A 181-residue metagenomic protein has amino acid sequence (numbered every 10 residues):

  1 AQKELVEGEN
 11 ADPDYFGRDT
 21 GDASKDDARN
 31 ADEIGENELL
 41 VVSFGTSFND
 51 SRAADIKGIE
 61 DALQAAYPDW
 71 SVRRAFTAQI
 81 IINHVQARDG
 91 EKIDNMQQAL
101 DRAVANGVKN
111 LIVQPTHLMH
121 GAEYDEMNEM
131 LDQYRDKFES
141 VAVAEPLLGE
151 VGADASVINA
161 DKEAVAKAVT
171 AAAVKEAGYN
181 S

Functional and structural regions predicted by a protein language model:
Q2-S181: Extended amphipathic ligand-handling, pore-lining, and cofactor/metal-binding catalytic surfaces
